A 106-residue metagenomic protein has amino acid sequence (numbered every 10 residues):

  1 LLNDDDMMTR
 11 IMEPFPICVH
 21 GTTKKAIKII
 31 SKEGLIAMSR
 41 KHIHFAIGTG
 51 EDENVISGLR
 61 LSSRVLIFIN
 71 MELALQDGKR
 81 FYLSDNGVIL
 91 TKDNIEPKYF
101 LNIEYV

Functional and structural regions predicted by a protein language model:
L1-I17, T23-V106: ADP-ribosyltransferase catalytic core
